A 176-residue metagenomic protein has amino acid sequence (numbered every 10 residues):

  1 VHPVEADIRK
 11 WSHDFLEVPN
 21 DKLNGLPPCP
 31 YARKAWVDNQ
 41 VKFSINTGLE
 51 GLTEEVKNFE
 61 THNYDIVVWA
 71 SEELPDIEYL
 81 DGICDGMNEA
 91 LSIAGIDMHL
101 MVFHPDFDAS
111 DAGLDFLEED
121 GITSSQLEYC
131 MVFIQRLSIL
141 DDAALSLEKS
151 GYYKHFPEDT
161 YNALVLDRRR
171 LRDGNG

Functional and structural regions predicted by a protein language model:
V1-G176: Expand to "…catalyze enediolate/carbanion chemistry for C-C bond making/breaking, isomerization, decarboxylation
